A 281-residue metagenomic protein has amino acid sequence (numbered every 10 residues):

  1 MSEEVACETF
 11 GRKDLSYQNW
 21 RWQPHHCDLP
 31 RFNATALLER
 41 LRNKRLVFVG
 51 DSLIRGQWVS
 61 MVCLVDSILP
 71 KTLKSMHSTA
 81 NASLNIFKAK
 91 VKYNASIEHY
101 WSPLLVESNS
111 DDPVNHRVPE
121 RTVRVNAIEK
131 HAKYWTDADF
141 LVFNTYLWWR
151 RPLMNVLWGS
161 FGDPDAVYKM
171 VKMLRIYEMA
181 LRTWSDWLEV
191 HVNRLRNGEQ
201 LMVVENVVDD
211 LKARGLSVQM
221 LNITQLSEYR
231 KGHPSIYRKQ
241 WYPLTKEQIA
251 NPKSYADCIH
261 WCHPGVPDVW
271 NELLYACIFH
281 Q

Functional and structural regions predicted by a protein language model:
M1-Q281: A compositional signature for long Ser/Thr(±Pro)-rich, low-complexity
